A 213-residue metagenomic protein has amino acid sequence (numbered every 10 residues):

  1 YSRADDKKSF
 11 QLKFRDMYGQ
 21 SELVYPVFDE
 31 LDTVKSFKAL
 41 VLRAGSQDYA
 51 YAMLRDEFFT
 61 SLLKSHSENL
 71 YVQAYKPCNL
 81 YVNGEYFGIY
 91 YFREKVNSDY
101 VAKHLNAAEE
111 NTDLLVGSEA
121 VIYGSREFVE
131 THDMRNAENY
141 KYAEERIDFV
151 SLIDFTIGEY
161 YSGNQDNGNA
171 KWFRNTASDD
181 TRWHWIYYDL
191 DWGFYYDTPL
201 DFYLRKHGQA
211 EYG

Functional and structural regions predicted by a protein language model:
Y1-G213: Catalytic-core segments of enzymes that bind and process phosphorylated/nucleotide-bearing substrates
